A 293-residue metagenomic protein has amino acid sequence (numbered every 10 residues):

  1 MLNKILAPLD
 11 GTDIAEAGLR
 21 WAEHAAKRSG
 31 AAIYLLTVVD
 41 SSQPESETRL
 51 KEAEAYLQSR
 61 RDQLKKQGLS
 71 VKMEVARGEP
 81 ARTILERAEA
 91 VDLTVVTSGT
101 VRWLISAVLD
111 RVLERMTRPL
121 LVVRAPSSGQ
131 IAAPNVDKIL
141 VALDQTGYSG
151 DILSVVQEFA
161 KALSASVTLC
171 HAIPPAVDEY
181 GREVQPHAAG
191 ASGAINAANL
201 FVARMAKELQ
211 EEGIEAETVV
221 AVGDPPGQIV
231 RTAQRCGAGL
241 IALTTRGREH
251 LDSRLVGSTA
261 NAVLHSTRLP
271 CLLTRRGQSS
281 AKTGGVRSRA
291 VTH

Functional and structural regions predicted by a protein language model:
M1-T48, L69, D137-H187, E208-E212 (+4 more regions): Small/aliphatic-rich secondary-structure junction motif
I14, Q43, D62-T94, R102-W103 (+2 more regions): Structural beta-alpha unit
A32, R111, P119-L121, S166 (+1 more regions): Proline-centered loop/turn at the N-terminus of a beta-strand
E45-S46, A132-P134, I152, E179-R182 (+3 more regions): Short, well-ordered secondary-structure micro-motifs
E47-T48, H187-L200: A short acidic, glycine-rich active-site loop that binds or catalyzes chemistry on phosphate/adenosine moieties
L50-A53, V91-D92, I139-V141, V184-A188 (+3 more regions): Short, hinge-like loop/turn segments at secondary-structure boundaries
V95-G99, P119-P126, C271-R275: Short beta-strand elements of ligand-binding domains
V95-R115, I131-P134, L240-S266, S280-A281: Glycine-rich, Arg-bearing micro-motifs that act as flexible, cationic patches
